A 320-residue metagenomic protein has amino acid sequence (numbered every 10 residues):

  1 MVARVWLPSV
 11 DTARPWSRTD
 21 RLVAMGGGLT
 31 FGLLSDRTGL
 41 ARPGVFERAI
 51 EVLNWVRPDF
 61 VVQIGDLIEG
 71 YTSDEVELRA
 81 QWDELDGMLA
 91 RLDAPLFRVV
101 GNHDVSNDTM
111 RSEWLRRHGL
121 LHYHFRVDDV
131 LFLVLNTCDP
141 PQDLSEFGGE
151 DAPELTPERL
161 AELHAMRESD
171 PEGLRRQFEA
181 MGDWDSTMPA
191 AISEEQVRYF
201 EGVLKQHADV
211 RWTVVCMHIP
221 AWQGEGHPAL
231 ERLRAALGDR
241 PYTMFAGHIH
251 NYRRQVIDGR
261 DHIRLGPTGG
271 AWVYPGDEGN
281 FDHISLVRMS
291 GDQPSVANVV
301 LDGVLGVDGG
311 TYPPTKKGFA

Functional and structural regions predicted by a protein language model:
M1-R79, E84, P313: N-terminal active-site segment of His-dependent metallophosphoesterases
V2-V23, V76-H207, R211-W212, R232-F245 (+2 more regions): Extended active-site neighborhood of metal-dependent phosphoesterases/phosphodiesterases
D36, G65-D66, G101-N102, H218 (+1 more regions): Active-site glycine-centered loops adjacent to acidic/histidine catalytic or metal-binding residues that shape
G39-G44, P141-L144, A271-V273, L305-V307: Short, solvent-exposed loop/turn elements at domain surfaces
A41, G70-Y71, S106-N107, W222-E225: Short, solvent-exposed loop/turn segments at secondary-structure junctions
G65-I68, V203-Q223: Short acidic, glycine-rich surface-loop motifs adjacent to enzyme active sites
G291-A320: Acidic, His/Gly-rich catalytic cores of divalent-metal-dependent hydrolytic chemistry
